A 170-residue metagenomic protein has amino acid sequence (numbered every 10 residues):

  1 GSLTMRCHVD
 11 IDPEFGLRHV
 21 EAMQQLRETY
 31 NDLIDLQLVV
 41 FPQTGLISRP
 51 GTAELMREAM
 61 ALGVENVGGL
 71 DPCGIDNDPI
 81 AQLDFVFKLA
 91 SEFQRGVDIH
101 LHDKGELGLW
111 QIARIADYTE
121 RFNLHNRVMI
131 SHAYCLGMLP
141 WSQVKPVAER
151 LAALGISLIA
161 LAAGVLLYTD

Functional and structural regions predicted by a protein language model:
G1-C7, A148, D170: Short intrinsically disordered, low-complexity coil segments enriched in acidic
S2-G45: Divalent-metal coordination cores built from histidine and acidic residues
R18-D32, S48-M129, A133-L158, Y168-D170: Histidine/acidic residue-rich metal-binding segments in metalloenzymes
G164-L166: Active-site anion/phosphate-binding pocket segments in diverse small-molecule metabolic enzymes
